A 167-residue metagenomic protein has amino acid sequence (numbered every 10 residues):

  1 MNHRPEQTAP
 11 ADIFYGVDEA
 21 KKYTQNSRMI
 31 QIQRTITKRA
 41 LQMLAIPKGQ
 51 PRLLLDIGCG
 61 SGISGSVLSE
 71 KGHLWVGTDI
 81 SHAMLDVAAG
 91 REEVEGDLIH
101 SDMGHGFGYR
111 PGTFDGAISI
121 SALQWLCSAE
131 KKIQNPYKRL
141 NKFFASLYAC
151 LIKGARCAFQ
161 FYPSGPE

Functional and structural regions predicted by a protein language model:
M1-G49: Conserved class I S-adenosyl-L-methionine
L53-G106: Class I SAM-dependent methyltransferase SAM/SAH-binding core
G104-A117: A short acidic, Gly/Pro-enriched loop at the edge of an enzyme's catalytic core that lines a small-molecule cofactor
G106, Q124-E130: A short His-aromatic
S119-A122: A short beta-strand submotif of the Rossmann-like class I SAM-dependent methyltransferase core that lines
Y137-K153: A short glycine-rich, Lys/Arg-flanked "PGG" loop and its adjoining helix->strand segment in the class I
G154-F161: Conserved beta-strand signature within the Rossmann-like core of class I S-adenosyl-L-methionine
S164-E167: Short alpha-helix
